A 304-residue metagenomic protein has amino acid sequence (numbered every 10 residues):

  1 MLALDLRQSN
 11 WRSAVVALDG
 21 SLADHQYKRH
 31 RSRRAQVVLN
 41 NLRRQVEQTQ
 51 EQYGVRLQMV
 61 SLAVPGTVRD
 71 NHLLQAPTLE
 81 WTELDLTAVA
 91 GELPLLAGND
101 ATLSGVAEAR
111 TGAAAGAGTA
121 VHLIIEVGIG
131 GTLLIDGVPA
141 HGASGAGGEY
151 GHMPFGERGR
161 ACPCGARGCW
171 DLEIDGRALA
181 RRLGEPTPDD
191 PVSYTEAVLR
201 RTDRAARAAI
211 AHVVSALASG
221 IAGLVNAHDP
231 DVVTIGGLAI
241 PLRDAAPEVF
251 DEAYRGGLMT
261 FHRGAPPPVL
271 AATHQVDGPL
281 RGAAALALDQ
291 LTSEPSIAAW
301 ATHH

Functional and structural regions predicted by a protein language model:
M1-D5, L57-S61, A120-I124, T132: Short glycine-aspartate micro-motif
M1-R56, R158, A166, W170-H304: ATP-binding/phosphotransfer module of carbohydrate and carboxylate kinases, centering on a glycine-rich
W11-V15, V106, G130-L134: Short beta-strand scaffold segments in enzyme catalytic cores
L22, L73, P139-A140: Hydrophobic "anchor" residues
Y27-V121, A245-G257: Glycine-rich phosphate-binding loop and adjoining helix at the ATP-binding site of ATP-dependent phosphoryl-transfer
V64, I125-V127, G176, G237-L238: Short secondary-structure boundary segments
D100, E126, A283: Active-site glycine-centered loops adjacent to acidic/histidine catalytic or metal-binding residues that shape
A117-I174: Glycine-rich phosphate-binding loop of actin/hexokinase-like ATP-binding domains
